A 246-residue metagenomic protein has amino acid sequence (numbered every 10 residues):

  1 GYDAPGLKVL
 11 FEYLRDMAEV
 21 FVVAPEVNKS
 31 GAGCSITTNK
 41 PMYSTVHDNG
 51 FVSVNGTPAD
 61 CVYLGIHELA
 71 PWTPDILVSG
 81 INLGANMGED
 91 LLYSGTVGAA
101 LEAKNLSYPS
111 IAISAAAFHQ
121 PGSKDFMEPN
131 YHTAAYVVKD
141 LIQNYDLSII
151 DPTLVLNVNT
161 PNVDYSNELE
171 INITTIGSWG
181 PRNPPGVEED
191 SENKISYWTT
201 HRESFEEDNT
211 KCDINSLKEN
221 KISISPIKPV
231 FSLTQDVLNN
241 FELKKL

Functional and structural regions predicted by a protein language model:
G1-K8, S191-E192: Short acidic, Gly/Ser-rich segments with clustered Asp/Glu that frequently serve as metal-coordination loops in enzyme
L10-E68, W72-T73: A cross-family phosphate/adenosyl-ligand binding-site feature
F21-V23, V52, P109-I113, L156-V158 (+1 more regions): Hydrophobic/aromatic beta-strand patches that form the interior of the parallel beta-sheet core in alpha/beta enzyme
T57-P58, N82-A85, V163, P229: Short glycine-rich anion-binding loops that position phosphate/pyrophosphate groups of nucleotides and phosphorylated
W72-P121: Internal, conserved structured core segments that host functional sites
I111-L141: Short, glycine-/small-residue-rich phosphate/pyrophosphate-handling segment
E128-P129, L147-D151, V155-L246: C-terminal accessory domains and tails appended to enzymatic cores
